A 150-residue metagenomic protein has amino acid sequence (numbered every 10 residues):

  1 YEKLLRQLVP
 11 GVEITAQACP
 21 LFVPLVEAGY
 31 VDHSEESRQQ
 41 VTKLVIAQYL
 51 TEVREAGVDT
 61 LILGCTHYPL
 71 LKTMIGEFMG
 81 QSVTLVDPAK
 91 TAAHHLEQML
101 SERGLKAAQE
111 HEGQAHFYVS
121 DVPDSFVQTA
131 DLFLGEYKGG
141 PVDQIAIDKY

Functional and structural regions predicted by a protein language model:
Y1-Y150: Non-catalytic structural scaffold of enzyme domains
